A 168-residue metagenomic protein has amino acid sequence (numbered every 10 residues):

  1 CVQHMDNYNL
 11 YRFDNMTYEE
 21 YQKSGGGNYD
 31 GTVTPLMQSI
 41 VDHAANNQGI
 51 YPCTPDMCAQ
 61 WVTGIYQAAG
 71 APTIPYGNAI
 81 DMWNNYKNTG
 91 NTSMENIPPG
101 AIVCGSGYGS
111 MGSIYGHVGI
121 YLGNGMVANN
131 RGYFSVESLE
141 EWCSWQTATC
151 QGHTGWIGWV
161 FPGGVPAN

Functional and structural regions predicted by a protein language model:
C1, C53, C58, A101-C104 (+2 more regions): Generic recognition of cysteine residues
V2-T17, M126-N168: Active-site or metal-binding loop neighborhoods of secreted/extracellular toxin and effector enzymes
M5-Y8, F13-D14, G27-Y29, V41 (+6 more regions): Intrinsic-disorder/low-complexity regions
N7-L10, T17-E20, N28, I50 (+5 more regions): Intrinsically disordered, low-complexity N-terminal regions enriched in serine/proline/glycine with scattered basic
M16-I74, S113-I114: N-terminal capping segments
G26, D30, T34-P35, N88-V103 (+1 more regions): Short, structured secondary-structure boundary patches
P72-E141: ...with weaker cross-activation on analogous glycine-rich loops/strands in unrelated enzymes
